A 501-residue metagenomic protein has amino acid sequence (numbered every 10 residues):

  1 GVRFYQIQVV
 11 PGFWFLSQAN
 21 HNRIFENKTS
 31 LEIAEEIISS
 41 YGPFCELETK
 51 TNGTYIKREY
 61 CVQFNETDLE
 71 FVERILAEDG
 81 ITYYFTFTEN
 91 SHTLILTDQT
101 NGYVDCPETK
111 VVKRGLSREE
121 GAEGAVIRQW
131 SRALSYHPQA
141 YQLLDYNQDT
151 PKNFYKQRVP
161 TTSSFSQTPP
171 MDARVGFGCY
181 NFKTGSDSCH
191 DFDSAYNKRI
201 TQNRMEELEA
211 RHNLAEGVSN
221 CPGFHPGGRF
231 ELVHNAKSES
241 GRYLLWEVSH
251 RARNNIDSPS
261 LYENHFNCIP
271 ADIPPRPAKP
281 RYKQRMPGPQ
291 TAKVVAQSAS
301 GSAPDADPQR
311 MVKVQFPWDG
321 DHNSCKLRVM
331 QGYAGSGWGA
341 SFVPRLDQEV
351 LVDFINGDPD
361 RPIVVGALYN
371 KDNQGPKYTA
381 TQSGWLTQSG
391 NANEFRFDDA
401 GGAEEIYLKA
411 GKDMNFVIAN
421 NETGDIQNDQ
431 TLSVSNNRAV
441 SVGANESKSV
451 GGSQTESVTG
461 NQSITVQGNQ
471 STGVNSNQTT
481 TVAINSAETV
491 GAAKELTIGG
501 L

Functional and structural regions predicted by a protein language model:
G1-E32: Beta-strand-rich assembly/attachment modules of structural machines
G1-V9, L94, R251-N267, S302-Q309 (+2 more regions): Short, solvent-exposed secondary-structure boundary/capping segments
Q8-F13, C45-T51, K198-N203, P317-R328: Active-site-adjacent bridging/hinge elements
W14-Q18, T100-K110, K371-P376: Short, charged/polar, Gly/Pro-enriched secondary-structure boundary elements
A19-N27, R58-V62, P280, Q331-G332 (+1 more regions): Second-shell loop/turn segments in exported
K28-E48, G53, C61-D272: Extended, domain-scale alpha-helical bundle/helix-rich regions
E78-I81, F85, L96-T97, F230 (+1 more regions): Structural signature for extended repeat/solenoid scaffolds and their inter-repeat hinge/linker regions, spanning
L232-V233, D272-P287: Short boundary/loop segments of OB/S1/cold-shock single-stranded nucleic-acid-binding domains
